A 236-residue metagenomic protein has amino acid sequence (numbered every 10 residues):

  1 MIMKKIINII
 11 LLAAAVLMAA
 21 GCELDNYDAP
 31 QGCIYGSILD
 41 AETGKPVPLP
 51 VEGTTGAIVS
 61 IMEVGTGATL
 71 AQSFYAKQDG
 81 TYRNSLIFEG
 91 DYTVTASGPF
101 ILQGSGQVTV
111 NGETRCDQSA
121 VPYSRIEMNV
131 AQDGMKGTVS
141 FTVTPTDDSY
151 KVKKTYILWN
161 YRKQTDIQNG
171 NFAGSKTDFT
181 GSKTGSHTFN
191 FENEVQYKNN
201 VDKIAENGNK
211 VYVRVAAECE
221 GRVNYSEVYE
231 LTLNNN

Functional and structural regions predicted by a protein language model:
I2-N8, A14-K45, N235-N236: Bacterial Sec-dependent N-terminal signal peptides
T43-G67, Y150-T155: Short, ordered, surface-exposed loop/turn motifs in non-cytosolic proteins
E63-D79: Short, acidic Ser/Thr/Gly-rich low-complexity loop/linker segments typical of extracellular and cell-surface proteins
F74-Q78, R83-T93: Short Pro-Gly-centered beta-turn/loop motif in secreted/extracellular proteins
G80-Y82, T114-C116, G185-N193: Short strand-edge motifs at loop-to-beta-strand transitions and within beta-strands of extracellular beta-rich domains
G98-Y123: Structured interaction patches on ligand/partner-binding surfaces of diverse proteins
N200-N224: Beta-strand-rich modules
R222-N235: Extracellular fibronectin type III
